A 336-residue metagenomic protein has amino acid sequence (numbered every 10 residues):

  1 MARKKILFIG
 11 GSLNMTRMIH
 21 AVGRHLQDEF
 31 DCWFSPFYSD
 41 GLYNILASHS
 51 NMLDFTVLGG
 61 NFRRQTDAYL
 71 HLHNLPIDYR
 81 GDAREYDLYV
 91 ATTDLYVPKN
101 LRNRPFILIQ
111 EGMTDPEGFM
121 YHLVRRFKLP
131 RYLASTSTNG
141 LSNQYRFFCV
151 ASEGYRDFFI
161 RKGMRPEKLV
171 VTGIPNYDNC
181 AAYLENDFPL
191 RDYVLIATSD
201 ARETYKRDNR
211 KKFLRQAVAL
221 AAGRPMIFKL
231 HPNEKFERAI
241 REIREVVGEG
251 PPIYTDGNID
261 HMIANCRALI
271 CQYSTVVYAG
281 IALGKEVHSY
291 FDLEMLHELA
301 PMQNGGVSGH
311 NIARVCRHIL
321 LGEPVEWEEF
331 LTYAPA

Functional and structural regions predicted by a protein language model:
A2-I6: Extreme N-terminal starter segment of soluble prokaryotic enzymes
L7-C180, V277: Active-site and donor-binding regions of nucleotide-sugar-utilizing enzymes
M18, H25, N176-E242: Conserved catalytic-core segment of nucleotide-activated headgroup transferases in glycan assembly
Q27-F34, A221-M226, P252: A generic structural motif
R104-P105, D256-P301: A donor-sugar binding/catalytic signature common to diverse glycosyltransferases and related nucleotide-sugar
S142-F148, P225, N265-A268: Short active-site oxyanion
Y145, L299-A336: Leloir-type glycosyltransferase catalytic cores
I240-T255: Nucleotide-activated donor-binding/catalytic signature segment of Leloir-type glycosyltransferases, i.e., the conserved
